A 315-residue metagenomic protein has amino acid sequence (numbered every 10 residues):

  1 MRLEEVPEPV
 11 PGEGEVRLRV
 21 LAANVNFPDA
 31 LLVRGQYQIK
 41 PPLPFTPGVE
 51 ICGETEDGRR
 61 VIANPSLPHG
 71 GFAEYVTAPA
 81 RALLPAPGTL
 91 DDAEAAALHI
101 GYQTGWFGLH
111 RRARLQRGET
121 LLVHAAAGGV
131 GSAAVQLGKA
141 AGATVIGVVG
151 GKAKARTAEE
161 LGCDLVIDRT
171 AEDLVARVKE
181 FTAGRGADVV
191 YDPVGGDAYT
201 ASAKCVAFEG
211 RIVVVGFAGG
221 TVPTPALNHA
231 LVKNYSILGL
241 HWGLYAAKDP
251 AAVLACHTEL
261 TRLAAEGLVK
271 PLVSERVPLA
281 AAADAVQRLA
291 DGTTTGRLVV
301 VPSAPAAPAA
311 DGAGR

Functional and structural regions predicted by a protein language model:
P7-N24, L32-G70: Glycine-rich beta-strand-centered segment in the early N-terminal region that forms part of a ligand/cofactor-binding
V49, V61-A127: NAD(P)H dinucleotide-binding glycine-rich loop of Rossmann-like/cofactor-binding domains, especially the beta1-alpha1
R60, T120, T144, G210-R211 (+1 more regions): Short glycine-centered segments of the SAM/dcSAM-binding site in methyltransferase folds
L98-E172: Mid-domain Rossmann-like dinucleotide-binding core that forms the NAD(H)/NADP(H) cofactor-binding site
A125-A126, V194, F217: NAD(P)H cofactor-binding loop motif with strongest signal on the N-terminal glycine-rich segment
V149, D197-L268, V301-R315: Glycine-rich phosphate-binding loop and adjacent beta-alpha segment of Rossmann(oid) nucleotide-cofactor-binding
D173-G184: Short amphipathic alpha-helix with an adjacent loop that forms part of the alpha/beta core around
L289-G296: Glycine/proline-rich active-site loop of Rossmann-fold NAD(P)-dependent oxidoreductases
